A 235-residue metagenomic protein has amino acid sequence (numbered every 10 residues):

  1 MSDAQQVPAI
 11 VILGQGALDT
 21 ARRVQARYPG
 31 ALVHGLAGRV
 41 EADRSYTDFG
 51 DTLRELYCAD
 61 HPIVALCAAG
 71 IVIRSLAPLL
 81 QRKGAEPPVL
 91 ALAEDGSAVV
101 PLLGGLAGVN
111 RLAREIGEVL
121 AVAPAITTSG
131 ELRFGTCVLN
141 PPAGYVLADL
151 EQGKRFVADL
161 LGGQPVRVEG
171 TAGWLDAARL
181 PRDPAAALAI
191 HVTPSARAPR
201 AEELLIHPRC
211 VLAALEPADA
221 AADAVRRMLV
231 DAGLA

Functional and structural regions predicted by a protein language model:
A4-I10: Extreme N-terminal starter segment of soluble prokaryotic enzymes
L13-G30, Y46-D48, T52-L56, P62 (+4 more regions): Conserved mixed alpha/beta catalytic, RNA-binding, or beta-rich assembly cores of soluble enzyme, regulatory
G30-R44: A short beta-strand-loop structural module common to alpha/beta enzyme folds
